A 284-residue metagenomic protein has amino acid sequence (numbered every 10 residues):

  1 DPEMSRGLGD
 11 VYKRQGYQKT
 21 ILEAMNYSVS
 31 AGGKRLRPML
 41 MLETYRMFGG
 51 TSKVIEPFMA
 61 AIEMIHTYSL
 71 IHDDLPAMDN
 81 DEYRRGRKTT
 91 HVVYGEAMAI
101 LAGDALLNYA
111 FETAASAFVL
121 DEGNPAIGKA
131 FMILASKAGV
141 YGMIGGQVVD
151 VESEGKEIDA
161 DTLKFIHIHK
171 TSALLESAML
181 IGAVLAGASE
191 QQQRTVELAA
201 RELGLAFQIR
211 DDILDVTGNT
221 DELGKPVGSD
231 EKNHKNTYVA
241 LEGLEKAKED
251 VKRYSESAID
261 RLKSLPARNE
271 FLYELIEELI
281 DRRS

Functional and structural regions predicted by a protein language model:
D1-Y12: Single conserved hydrophobic/aromatic residue that forms the stacking wall/gate of nucleotide- or nucleobase-binding
G16-L262, A267-I280: Mg2+-dependent prenyl diphosphate-binding active-site environment of isoprenoid biosynthetic enzymes
